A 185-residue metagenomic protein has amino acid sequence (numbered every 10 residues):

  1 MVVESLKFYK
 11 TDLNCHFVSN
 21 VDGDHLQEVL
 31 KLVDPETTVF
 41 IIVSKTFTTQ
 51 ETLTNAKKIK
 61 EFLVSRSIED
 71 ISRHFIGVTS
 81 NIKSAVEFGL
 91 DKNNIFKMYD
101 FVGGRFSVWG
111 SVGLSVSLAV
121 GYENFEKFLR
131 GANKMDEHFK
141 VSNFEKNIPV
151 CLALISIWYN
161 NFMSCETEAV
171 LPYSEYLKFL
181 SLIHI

Functional and structural regions predicted by a protein language model:
M1, F40-T46, E166-S174: Short glycine-rich or small-residue beta-strand-to-loop segments that form or flank ligand, phosphate, metal/Fe-S
M1-V2, L26, T49-L63, F75-G77 (+1 more regions): Extended, hydrophobic alpha-helical segments in both membrane/secreted and soluble proteins
V2-V39: Glycine-rich oxoanion-binding loops at beta->alpha junctions
K7-F8, K31-P35, K58-S65, E87: Conserved helix-loop functional segments at active or binding sites
V21, V33, V39-A56, F75-T79: Glycine-rich, mobile lid/loop segments that gate access to catalytic sites or pores
L30-I42, V116-E126: A polyampholytic, Gly/Pro-enriched intrinsically disordered region
F62-L182: Active-site phosphate/pyrophosphate-binding segments
